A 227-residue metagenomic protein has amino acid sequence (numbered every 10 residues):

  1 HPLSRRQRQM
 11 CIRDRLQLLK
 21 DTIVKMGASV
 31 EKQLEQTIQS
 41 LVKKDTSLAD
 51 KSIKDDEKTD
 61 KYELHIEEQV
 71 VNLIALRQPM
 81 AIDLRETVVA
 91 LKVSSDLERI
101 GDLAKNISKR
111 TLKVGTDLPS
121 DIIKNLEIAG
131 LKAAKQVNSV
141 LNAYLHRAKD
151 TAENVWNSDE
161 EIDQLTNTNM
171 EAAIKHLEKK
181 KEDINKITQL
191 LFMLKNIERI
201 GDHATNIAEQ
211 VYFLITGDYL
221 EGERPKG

Functional and structural regions predicted by a protein language model:
H1-R8: Single conserved hydrophobic/aromatic residue that forms the stacking wall/gate of nucleotide- or nucleobase-binding
Q9-K58, H65-I66: Leu/Val/Ala/Ile-rich N-terminal alpha-helices, chiefly Sec-type signal peptides and the beginnings
V24, A28-E31, E57-D60, L64 (+7 more regions): Generic structural signal for well-ordered, non-transmembrane alpha-helical segments in soluble/cytosolic regions
G27, E31-D45, S108, G130-L145: Regular secondary-structure segments
T37, S94-G115, V140-Y144, A152-W156 (+2 more regions): A structural feature that tracks compact, well-ordered secondary-structure segments with a strong bias toward
V42, S47-L73, T87, S139-A172 (+1 more regions): Conserved amphipathic alpha-helical segments that form helical-bundle/coiled-coil interaction surfaces
Q69-S94: Hydrophobic/aromatic-rich structural module bridging two neighboring secondary-structure elements via a short loop
Q78-P79, L118-N138, L145, K149-E160 (+3 more regions): Divalent-cation-assisted or electrostatically stabilized phosphate/pyrophosphate-binding catalytic cores
